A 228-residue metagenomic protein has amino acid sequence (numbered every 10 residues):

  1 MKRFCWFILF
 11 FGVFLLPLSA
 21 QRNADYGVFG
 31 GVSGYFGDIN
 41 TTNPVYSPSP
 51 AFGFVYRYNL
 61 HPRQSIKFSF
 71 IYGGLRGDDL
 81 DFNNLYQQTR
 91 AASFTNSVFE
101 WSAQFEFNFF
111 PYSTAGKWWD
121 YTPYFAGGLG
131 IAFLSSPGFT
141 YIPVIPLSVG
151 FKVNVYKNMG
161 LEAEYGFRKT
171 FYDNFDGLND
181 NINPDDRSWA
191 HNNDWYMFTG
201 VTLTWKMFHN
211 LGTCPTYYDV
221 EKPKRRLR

Functional and structural regions predicted by a protein language model:
M1-N23, F208-R228: Cleavable N-terminal export/targeting peptides
A20-R57, F198-G200, T204-L211, L227-R228: Short glycine/proline- and aromatic-enriched beta-strand/turn motifs that initiate or cap beta-hairpins
A24, R63-I66, S113, V153 (+2 more regions): Repeated loop/turn-to-beta-strand initiation elements of outer-membrane beta-barrel proteins
D25-F29, S65-K67, Y124-A126, G160-E162 (+1 more regions): Residue-level detector of the transmembrane beta-barrel scaffold of outer-membrane proteins
V28-V32, F54-Y58, A103-F107, G127-I131 (+3 more regions): Residues on the lipid-exposed face of transmembrane beta-strands in outer-membrane beta-barrel proteins
Y46-P50, S97-W101, Y121, Y141-I145 (+1 more regions): Residues that define the transmembrane beta-barrel architecture of outer-membrane proteins
P62-F139, W205: Gram-negative (and chloroplast) outer-membrane scaffold detector with strong preference for beta-barrel transmembrane
L80, V155-R228: Predominantly the C-terminal beta-signal and adjacent terminal strand-loop region of outer-membrane beta-barrel
